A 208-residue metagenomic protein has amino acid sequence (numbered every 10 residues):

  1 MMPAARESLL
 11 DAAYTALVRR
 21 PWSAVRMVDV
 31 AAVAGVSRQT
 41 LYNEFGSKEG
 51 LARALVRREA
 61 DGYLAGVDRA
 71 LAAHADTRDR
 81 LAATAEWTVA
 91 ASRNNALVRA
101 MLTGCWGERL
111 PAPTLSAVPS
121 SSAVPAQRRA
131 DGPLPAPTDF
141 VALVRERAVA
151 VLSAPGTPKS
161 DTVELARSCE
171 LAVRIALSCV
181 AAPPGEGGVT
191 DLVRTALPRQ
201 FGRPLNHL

Functional and structural regions predicted by a protein language model:
A4, S8-T15, R19, V33 (+4 more regions): Alpha-helical structural segments
D11, V28-A31, E44, D68 (+4 more regions): A general secondary-structure boundary signal
R20-S23, N95: Short coil/turn segments at alpha/beta junctions that flank glycine-rich nucleotide-binding fingerprints
S23-G50, A54: Helix-turn-helix
G46-G50, A72-D76, R93, P184: Residues in soluble alpha-helical coiled-coils and helical-bundle/repeat scaffolds
R78-L208: An extended, acidic
